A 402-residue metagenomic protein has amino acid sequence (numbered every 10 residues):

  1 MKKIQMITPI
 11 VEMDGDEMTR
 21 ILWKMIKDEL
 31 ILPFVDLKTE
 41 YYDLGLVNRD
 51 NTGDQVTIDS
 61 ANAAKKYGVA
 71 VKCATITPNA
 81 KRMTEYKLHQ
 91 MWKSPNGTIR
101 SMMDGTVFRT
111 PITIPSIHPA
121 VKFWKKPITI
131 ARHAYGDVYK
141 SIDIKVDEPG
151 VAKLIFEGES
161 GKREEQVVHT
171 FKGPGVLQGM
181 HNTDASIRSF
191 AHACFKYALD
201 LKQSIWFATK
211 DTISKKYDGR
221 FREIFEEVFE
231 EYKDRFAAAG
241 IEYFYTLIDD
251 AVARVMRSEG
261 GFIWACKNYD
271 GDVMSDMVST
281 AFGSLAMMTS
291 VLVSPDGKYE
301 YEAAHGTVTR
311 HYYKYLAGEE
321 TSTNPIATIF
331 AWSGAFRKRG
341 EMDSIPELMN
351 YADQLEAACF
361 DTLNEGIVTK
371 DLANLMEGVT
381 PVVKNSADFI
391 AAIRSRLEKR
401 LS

Functional and structural regions predicted by a protein language model:
K2-T8, M18, L22-W23, D28-G53 (+1 more regions): N-terminal alpha-helical transmembrane segments of multi-pass membrane transport and channel/translocase proteins
M6-M25, E29, L154-T246: Glycine-rich phosphate/diphosphate-binding loop of Rossmann-like nucleotide-binding domains
V35-Y41, L201-T209, K233-Y245, G340-A352 (+1 more regions): Flexible, glycine/charged-enriched surface loops at secondary-structure junctions
L46-S60, R222-F262, C266: N-terminal small/polar loop signature for handling phosphorylated ligands or for N-terminal nucleophile
V47-R163, Y269-V273: N-terminal glycine-rich phosphate/adenylate-binding segment common to multiple enzyme folds
V255-Q354, D361-E365: Glycine-rich phosphate/nucleotide-binding loop
A317-T323, E341-S402: Internal helix-turn-beta structural module
